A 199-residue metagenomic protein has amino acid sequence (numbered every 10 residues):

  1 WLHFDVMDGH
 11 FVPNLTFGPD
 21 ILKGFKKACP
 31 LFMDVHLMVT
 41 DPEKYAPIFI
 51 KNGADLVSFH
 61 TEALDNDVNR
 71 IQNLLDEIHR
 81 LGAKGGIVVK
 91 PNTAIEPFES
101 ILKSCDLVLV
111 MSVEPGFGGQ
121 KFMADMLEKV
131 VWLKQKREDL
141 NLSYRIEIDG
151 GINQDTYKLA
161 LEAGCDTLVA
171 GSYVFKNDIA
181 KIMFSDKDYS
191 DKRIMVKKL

Functional and structural regions predicted by a protein language model:
H3, D34, S58, G86-V88 (+2 more regions): Structural detector of well-ordered beta-strand residues that form the stable sheet scaffold of enzyme domains
H3-E77: N-terminal active-site wall of soluble small-molecule enzyme domains
D5, F49, V108, L133 (+4 more regions): Conserved, mostly hydrophobic/aromatic
M7-G9, M38-P42, E62-L64, K90-N92 (+3 more regions): Active-site beta-loop-alpha junctions enriched in small/polar residues
G18-F25, Y45, R70-E77, P97-I101 (+5 more regions): A general structural detector for well-ordered alpha-helical segments in enzyme core domains, enriched
A28, K44-Y45, A54-R145: Conserved anion-binding
E43-K51, T93-C105, G150-L168: Catalytic cores of alpha/beta
V57-D65, L109-Q120, A163-M183, K192: Glycine-rich phosphate-binding active-site loops on the catalytic face of alpha/beta enzymes
